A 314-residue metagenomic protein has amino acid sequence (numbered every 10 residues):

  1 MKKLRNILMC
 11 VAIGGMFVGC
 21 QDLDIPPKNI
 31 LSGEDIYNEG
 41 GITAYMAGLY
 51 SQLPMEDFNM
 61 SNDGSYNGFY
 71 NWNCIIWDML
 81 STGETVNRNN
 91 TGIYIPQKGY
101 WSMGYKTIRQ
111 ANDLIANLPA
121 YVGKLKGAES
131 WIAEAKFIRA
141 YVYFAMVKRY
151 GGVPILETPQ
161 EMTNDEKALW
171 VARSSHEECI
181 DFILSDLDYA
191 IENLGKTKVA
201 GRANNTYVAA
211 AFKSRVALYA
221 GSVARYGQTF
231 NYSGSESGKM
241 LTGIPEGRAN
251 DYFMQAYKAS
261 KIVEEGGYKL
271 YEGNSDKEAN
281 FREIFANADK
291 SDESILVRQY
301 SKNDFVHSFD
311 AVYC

Functional and structural regions predicted by a protein language model:
M1-P27: Bacterial Sec-dependent N-terminal signal peptides
R5-L8, V142, L218: Sequence-pattern detector for short linear motifs and compositional/periodic biases rather than a specific fold
Q21-T82, V153, E157, D188-Y189 (+2 more regions): An aromatic- and glycine-enriched ligand-binding surface/loop that stacks and positions planar moieties
E39, T43-N59, L80-Y150, E166-A203: Conserved, well-structured interaction surfaces
A116, F144-K148, F212-R225: Short glycine/serine- and small hydrophobic-enriched flexible loop segments
K136, A210, E264: Anion (oxyanion) recognition and catalysis
P159-N164: Short edge-strand/loop segments of extracellular domains
